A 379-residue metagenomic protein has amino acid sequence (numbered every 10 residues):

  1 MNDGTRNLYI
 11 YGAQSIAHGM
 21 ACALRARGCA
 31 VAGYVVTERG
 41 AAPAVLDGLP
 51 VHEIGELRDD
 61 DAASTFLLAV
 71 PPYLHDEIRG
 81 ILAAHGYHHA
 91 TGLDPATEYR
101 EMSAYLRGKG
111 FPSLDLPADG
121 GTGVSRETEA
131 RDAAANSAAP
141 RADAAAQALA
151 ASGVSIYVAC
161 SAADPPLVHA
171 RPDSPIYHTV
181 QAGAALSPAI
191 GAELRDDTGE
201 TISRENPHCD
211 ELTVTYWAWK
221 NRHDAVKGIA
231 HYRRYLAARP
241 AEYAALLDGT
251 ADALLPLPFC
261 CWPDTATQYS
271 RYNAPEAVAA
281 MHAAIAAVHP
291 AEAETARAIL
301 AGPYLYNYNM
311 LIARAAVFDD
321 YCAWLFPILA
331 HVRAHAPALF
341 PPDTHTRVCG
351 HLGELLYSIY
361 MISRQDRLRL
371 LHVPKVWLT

Functional and structural regions predicted by a protein language model:
D3-N7, S64, L149-S155: A short, charged/proline- and glycine-enriched loop that marks the coil->beta-strand transition at the N-terminal
G4-L24: Glycine-rich adenosine-cofactor-binding loop
L8-Y9, F66-L67, R234, N309-M310: A residue-level structural signature of the nucleotidyltransferase/glycosyltransferase Rossmann-like core
I10-Y11, V35, A69, Y157-A159 (+1 more regions): Short hydrophobic segments within beta-strands
M20-C22, E53-G55, P71-G80, P140-A145 (+1 more regions): Extended catalytic core of nucleotide-activated donor transferases of GT-like folds
A32-E38: Short internal beta-strands
R39-T128: Phosphate-bearing ligand-interacting subdomains that bind or position ATP/ADP/UDP/GDP/NAD(P) or nucleotide-linked
G108-T379: ER/Golgi luminal nucleotide-sugar-dependent glycosyltransferases, focusing on the catalytic module
